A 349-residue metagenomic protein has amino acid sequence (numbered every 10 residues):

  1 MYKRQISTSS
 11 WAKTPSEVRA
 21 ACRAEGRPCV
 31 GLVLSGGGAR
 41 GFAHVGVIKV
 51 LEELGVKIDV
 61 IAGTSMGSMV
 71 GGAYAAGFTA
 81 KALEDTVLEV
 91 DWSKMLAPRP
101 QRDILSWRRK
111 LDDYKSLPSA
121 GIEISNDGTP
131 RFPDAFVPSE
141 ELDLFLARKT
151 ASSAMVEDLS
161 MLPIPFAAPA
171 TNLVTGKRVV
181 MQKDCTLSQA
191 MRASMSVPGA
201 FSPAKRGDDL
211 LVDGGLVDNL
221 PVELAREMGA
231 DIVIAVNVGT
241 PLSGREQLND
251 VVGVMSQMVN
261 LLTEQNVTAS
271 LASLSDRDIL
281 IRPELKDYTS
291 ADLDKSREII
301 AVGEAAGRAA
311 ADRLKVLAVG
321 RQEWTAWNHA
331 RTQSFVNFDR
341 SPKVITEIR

Functional and structural regions predicted by a protein language model:
M1-Q5: Conserved small/polar residues in nucleotide/adenosyl-binding loops
I6-T64, G72-R349: Patatin-like phospholipase
